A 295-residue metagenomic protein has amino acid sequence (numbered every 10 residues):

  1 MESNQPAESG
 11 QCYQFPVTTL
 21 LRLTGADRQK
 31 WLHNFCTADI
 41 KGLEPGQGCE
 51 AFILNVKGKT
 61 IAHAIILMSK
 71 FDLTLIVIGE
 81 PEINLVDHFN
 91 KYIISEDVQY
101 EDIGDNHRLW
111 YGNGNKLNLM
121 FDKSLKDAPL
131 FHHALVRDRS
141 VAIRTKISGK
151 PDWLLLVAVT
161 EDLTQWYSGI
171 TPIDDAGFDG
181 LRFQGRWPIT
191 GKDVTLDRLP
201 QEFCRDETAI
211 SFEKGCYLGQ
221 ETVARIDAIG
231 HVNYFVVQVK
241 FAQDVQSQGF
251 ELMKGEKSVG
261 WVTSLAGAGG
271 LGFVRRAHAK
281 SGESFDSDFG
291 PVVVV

Functional and structural regions predicted by a protein language model:
M1-E8, A51-H63, I93-E96, A134-I143 (+1 more regions): Short amphipathic beta-strand starts and helix->beta connectors
M1-I61, M68-K70: Acidic, proline/glycine-enriched N-terminal capping motif
Q11-Y13, V17-L20, I65-P188: Acidic, low-complexity central loop/insert segments
G25, L75, G112-G114, L155 (+3 more regions): Residue-level signal for inorganic ion chemistry
H33-K41, D87-S95, D122-K126, A228 (+1 more regions): Short, intrinsically disordered, mixed-charge
G46-Q47, K126-R137, T164, R186 (+4 more regions): Glycine-centered loop/turn motifs
L181, R198, F203-I210, Y217-Q220 (+1 more regions): Glycine-rich, small/acidic residue-mixed loop/short-helix segments
